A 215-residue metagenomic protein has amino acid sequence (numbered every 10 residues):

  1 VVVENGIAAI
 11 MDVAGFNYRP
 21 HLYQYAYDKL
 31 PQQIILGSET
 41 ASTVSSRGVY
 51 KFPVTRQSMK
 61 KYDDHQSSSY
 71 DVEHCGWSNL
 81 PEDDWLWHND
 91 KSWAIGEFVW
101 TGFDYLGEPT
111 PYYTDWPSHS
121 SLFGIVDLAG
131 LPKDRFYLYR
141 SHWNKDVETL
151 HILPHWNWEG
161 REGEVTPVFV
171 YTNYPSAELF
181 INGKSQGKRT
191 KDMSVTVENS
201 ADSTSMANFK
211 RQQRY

Functional and structural regions predicted by a protein language model:
V1-M193, V197-R214: Extended substrate-binding grooves/exosites of carbohydrate-active enzymes
